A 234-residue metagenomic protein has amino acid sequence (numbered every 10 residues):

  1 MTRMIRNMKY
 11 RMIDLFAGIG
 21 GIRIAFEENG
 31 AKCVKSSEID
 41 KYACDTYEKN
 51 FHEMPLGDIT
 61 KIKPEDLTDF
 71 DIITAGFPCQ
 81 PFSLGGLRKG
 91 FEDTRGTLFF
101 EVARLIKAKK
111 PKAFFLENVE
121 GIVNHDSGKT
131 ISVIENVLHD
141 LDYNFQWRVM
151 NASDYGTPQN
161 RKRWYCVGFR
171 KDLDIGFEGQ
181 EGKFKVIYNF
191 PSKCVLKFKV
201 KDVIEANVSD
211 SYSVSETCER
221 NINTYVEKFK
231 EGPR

Functional and structural regions predicted by a protein language model:
M1-C33, V137-L141, R163-R234: S-adenosyl-L-methionine-dependent DNA methyltransferase catalytic core
T2-K112, E120-S132, H139: Core alpha/beta nucleotide-donor-binding catalytic domains of modification enzymes
L56-D58, E120, D142-D154: Conserved S-adenosyl-L-methionine
D58, K63-D66, N151, R170 (+1 more regions): Short, solvent-exposed coil/turn linker segments
D66, D71, G86, R95 (+6 more regions): Solvent-exposed, flexible loop/coil residues
T74, K107, D154, I187 (+1 more regions): Generic N-terminal simple sequence motifs
L116: A structural signal for conserved, well-ordered secondary-structure elements that form binding/interaction cores
F145-Y165, F169: Class I S-adenosyl-L-methionine
